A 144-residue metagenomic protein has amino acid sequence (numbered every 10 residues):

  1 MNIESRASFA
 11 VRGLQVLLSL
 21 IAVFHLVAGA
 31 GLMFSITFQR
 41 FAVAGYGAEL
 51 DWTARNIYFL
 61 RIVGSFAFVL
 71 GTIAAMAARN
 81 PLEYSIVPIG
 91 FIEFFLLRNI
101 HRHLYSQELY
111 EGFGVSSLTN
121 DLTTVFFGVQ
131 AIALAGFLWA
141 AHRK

Functional and structural regions predicted by a protein language model:
M1-H25: Cytosolic juxtamembrane helix and N-cap/initiation of the first transmembrane helix
I21-F59, G64: Hydrophobic transmembrane helix segments
V27, A54-M76, G90-E93, L97: Core segments of alpha-helical transmembrane spans in multipass integral membrane proteins
G47, E111-T124: Non-cytosolic membrane-interface motifs at loop->transmembrane helix junctions
Y58-G64, T119-G128: Alpha-helical transmembrane segments of polytopic membrane proteins
L82-I86, G114: Membrane-helix interface segments
P88-Y105, T124-Q130: Hydrophobic alpha-helical membrane segments
V125-K144: Membrane-water interface at the C-terminal end of transmembrane alpha helices
